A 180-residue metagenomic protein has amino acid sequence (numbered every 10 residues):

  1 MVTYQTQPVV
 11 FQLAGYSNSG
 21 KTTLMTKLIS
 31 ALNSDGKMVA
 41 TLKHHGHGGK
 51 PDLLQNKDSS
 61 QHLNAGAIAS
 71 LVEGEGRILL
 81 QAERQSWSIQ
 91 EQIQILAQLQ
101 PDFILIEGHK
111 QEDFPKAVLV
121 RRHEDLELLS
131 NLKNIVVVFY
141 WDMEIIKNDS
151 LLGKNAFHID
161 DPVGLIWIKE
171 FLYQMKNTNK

Functional and structural regions predicted by a protein language model:
M1-H47: Walker A (P-loop) phosphate-binding motif
T3-T6, L63, L96-Q98, L128-N131: Solvent-exposed alpha-helices and their adjacent loops that cap or buttress functional pockets in soluble metabolic
T6-P8, D35-K37, A67, Q100-P101 (+2 more regions): Short coil/turn connectors at secondary-structure junctions
I29-R84: N-terminal phosphate/diphosphate-binding loop that engages ATP/GTP or pyrophosphate donors across diverse enzyme folds
L32, I95-Q98, N177-K180: P-loop NTP-binding site
N56-Q61, S88-I89, R122-E124: Short, hinge-like loop/turn segments at secondary-structure boundaries
L79-V120: Glycine-rich phosphate-binding loop used to anchor ATP phosphates in small-molecule kinases, encompassing both
F103-H158, P162-T178: Phosphate/Mg2+-binding loops and adjacent switch elements in nucleotide/diphosphate-handling enzyme cores
